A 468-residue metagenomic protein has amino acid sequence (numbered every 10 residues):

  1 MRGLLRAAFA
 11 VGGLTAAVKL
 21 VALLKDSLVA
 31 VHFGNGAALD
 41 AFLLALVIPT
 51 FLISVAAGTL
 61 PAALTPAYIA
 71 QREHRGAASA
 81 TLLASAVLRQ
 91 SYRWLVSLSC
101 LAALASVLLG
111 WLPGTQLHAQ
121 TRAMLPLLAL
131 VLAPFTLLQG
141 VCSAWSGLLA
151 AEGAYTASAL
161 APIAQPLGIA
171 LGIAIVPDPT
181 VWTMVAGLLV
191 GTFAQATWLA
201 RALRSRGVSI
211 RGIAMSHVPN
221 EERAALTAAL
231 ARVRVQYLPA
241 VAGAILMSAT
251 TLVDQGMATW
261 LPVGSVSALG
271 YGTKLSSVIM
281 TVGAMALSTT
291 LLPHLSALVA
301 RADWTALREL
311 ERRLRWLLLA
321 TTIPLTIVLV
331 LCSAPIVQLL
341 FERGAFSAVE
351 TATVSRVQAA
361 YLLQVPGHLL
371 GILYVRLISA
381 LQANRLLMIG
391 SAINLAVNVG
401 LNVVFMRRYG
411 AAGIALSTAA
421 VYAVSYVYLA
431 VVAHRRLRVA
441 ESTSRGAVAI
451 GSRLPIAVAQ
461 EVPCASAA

Functional and structural regions predicted by a protein language model:
M1-A468: Membrane-embedded alpha-helical bundles of multi-pass transporters/translocases, especially carrier/permease families
